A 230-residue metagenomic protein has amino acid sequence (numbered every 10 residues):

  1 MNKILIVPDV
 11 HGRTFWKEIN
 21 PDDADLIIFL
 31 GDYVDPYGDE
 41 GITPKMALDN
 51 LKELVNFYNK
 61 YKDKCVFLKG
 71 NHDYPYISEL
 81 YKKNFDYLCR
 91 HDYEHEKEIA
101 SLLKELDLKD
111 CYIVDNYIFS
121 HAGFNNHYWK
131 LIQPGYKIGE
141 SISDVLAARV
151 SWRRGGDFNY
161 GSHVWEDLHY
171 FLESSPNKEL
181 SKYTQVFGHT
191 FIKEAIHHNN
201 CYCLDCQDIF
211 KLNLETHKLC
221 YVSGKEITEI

Functional and structural regions predicted by a protein language model:
M1-L5, Y112-F119, H198-N200: Beta-strand-turn-beta hairpins that frame and shape the catalytic cleft of phosphate-ester-processing enzymes
M1-N2, D23-L26, K62-K64, D115 (+1 more regions): A general structural motif
I6-P8, I27-G31, V66-N71, F119-S120 (+2 more regions): Active-site neighborhood of phospho(di)ester-bond hydrolases with catalytic His/Asp-centered motifs
V7, E94-L106, N200-L204: Short, solvent-exposed secondary-structure boundary motifs
V7, G12-H95: Core catalytic region of metal-dependent phosphoesterases/phosphodiesterases, especially metallo-beta-lactamase-like
H11-W16, D35-Y37, H72-S78, N125-H127 (+3 more regions): Active-site environment of divalent metal-dependent phosphoester hydrolases
Y87-K97, S101, L108-K178: Active-site-proximal loop/helix segment associated with metal-binding centers of metalloenzymes
Y170-T228: Conserved beta-sheet core of the metallophosphoesterase superfamily
